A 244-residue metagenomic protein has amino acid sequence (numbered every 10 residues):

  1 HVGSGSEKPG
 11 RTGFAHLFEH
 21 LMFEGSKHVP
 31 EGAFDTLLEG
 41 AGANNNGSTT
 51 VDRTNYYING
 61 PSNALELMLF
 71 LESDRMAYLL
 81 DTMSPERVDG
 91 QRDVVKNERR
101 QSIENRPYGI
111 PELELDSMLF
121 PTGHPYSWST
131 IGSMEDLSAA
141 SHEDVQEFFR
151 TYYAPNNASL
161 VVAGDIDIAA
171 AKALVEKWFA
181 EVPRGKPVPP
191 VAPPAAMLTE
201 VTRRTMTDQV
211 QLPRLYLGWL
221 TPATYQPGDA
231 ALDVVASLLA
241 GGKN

Functional and structural regions predicted by a protein language model:
H1-F34, P227-L239: Active/ligand-binding-proximal structured segments within catalytic/core domains that scaffold catalytic residues
G3-S4, P30-A64, Q101-N157, E181-Q226 (+1 more regions): Non-catalytic beta-strand/loop surface segments
P9, E66-L69, N105, A173 (+1 more regions): Solvent-exposed, non-transmembrane alpha-helical starts
H16, Y56, E72, V95 (+4 more regions): Divalent metal-coordination and catalytic microenvironments
F23-K27, L79, I168-A169, F179-G185: Bacterial peptidoglycan biogenesis and beta-lactam-recognition machinery
G25-H28, N59-Q91, A240-K243: M16/insulysin-pitrilysin zinc metalloprotease superfamily fold
L69, M83-D116, I166, A173: Non-catalytic accessory/assembly modules
P85, R92, E143-W178: Non-catalytic, conformational "gating/processing" segments within enzyme and secreted inhibitor domains
